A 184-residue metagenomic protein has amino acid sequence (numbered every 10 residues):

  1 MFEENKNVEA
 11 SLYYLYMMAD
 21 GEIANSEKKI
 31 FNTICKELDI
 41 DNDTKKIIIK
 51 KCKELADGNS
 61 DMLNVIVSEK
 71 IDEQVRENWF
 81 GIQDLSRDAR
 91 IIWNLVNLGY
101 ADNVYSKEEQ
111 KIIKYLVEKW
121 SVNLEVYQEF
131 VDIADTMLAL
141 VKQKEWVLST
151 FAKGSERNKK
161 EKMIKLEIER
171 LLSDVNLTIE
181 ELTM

Functional and structural regions predicted by a protein language model:
M1-M18, E22-M184: Small-residue-enriched hydrophobic alpha-helices in membranes
